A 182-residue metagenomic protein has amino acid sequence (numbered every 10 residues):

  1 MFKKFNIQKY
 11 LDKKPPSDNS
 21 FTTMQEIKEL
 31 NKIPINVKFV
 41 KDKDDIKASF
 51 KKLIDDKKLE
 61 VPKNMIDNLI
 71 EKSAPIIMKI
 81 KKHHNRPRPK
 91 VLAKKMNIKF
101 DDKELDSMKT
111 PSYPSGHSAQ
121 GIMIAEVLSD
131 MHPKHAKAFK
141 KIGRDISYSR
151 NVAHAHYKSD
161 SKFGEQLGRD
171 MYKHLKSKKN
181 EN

Functional and structural regions predicted by a protein language model:
M1-A153: Hydrophobic alpha-helical bundle signature of multipass membrane enzymes
M1-K3, K179-N182: Charge-dense, intrinsically disordered terminal/linker segments
V127-K134, D170-H174, K178: Active-site catalytic microenvironments for nucleophilic, acid-base chemistry
D145-K176: Interfacial helix-loop-helix junctions of multi-pass membrane proteins
